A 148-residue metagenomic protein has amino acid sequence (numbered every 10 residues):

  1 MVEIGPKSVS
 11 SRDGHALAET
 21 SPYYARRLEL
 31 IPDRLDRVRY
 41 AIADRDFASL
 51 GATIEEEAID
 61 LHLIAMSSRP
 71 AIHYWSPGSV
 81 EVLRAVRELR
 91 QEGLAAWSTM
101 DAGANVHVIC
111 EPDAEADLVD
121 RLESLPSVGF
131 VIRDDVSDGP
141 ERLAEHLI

Functional and structural regions predicted by a protein language model:
M1-I148: C-terminal nucleotide
